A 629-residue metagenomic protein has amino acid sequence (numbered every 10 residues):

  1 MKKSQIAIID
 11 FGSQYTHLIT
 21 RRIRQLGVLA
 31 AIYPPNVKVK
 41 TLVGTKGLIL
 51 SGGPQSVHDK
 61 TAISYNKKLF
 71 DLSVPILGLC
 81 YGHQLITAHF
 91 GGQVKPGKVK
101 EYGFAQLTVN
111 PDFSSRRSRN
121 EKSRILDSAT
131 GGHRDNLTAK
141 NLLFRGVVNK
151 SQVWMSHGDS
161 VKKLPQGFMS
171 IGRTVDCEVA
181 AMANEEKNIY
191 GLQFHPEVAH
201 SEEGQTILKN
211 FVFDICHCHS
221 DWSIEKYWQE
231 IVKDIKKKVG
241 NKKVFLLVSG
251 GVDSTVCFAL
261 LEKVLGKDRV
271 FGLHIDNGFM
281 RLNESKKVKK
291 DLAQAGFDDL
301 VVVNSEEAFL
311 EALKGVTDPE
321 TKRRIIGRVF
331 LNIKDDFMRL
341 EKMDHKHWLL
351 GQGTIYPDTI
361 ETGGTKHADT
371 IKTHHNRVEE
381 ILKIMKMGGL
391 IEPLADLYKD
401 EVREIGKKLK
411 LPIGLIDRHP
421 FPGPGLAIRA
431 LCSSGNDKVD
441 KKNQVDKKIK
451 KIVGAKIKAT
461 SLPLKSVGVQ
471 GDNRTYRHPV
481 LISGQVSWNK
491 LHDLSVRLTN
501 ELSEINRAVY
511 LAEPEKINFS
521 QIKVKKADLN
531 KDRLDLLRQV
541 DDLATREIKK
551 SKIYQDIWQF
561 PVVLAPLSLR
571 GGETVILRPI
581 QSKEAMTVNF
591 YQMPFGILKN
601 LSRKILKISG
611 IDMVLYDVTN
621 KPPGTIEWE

Functional and structural regions predicted by a protein language model:
M1-L50, P54-K60, S64, F70-L72 (+3 more regions): RNA-binding accessory domains that recognize and position tRNA/RNA substrates
G78, G82, T87, G250: Gly/Ala-rich beta-loop-alpha elbow adjacent to hydrolase catalytic centers
D112, R117-K140, R145: A cross-taxon signal for low-complexity, glycine/charged-rich
Q352-T354: Extended catalytic-interface subdomain
